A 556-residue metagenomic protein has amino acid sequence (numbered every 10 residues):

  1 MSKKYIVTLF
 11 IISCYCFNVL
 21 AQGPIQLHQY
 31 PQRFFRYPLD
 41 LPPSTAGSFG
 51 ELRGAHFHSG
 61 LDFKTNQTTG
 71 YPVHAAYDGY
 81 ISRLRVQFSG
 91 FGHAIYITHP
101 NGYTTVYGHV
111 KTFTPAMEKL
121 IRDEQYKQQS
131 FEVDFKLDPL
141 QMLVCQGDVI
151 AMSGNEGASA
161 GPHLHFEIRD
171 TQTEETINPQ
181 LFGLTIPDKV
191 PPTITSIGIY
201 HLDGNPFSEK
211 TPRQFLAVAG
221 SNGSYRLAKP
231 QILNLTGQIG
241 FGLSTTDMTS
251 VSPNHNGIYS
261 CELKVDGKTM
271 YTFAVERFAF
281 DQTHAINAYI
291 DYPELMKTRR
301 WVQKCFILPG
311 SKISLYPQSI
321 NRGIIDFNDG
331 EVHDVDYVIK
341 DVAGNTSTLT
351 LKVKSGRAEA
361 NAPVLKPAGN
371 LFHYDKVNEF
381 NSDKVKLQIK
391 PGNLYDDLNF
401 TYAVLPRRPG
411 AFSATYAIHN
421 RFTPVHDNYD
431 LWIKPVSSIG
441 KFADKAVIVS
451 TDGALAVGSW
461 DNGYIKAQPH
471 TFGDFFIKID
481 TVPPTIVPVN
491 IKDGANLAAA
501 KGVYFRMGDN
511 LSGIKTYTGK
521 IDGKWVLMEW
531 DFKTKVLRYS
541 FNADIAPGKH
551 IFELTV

Functional and structural regions predicted by a protein language model:
M1-P31: Bacterial Sec-dependent N-terminal signal peptides
A21-T104, K111-A116, F131-V133, L137-L140 (+3 more regions): Surface-exposed, glycine-biased beta-strand/turn segments
P115, C145, P187, L202-S208 (+3 more regions): Long, low-complexity serine/threonine/glycine- and acidic-rich segments characteristic of extracellular
P191-S196, P483-N490: Proline-enriched interdomain boundary motifs that mark the N-terminal boundary and often initiate the first structured
Y225, Q231-T236, T423-V425, D493-A499: Short, solvent-exposed loop/linker segments at the N-terminal edge of repeated beta-sheet extracellular domains
G242-T246, W432-V436, G502-N510: Short edge beta-strand/loop segments characteristic of extracellular beta-sandwich folds
A360-P363, A368-Y374, F400-V447, I491: Proteolytic processing hotspots in large secreted/extracellular or virion-associated proteins and select intracellular
H419-F475, T516-T518, W525-V526: Proteolytic-maturation and junctional protease-sensitive modules
